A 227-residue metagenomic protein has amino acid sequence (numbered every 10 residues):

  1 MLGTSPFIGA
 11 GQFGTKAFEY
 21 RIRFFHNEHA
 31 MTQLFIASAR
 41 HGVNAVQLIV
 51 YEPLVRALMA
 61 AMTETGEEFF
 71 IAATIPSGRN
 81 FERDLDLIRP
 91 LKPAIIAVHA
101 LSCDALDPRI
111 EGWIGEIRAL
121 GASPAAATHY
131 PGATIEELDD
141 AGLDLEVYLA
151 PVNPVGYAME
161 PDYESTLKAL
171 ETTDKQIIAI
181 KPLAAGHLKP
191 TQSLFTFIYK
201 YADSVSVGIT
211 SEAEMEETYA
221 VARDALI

Functional and structural regions predicted by a protein language model:
M1-A61: N-terminal binding-site loop/beta-alpha segment at the start of enzyme catalytic domains that lines or forms
Q12-H29, I71-N80, C103, L183-K189: Active-site mouth loops of central-metabolism enzymes
Q33-N44, L91, E116-G121, T172-K175: A structural motif corresponding to the C-terminal end of an alpha-helix and its immediate exit/capping segment
A39-R40, V55-E68, D84-K92, L138-G142 (+2 more regions): Acidic (Asp/Glu)-rich catalytic clusters
N44-A45, A94, E146, D203: Short acidic/polar active-site loop segments enriched in Thr and Asp
V55-T74, L120-A122, K175, L226-I227: Short acidic, glycine/proline-enriched helix-loop-strand junctions
T65-A105: Hydrophobic alpha-helical segments and helix pairs
S77-E82, H99-I227: Beta/alpha (TIM)-barrel catalytic core signal, keyed to glycine-rich beta->alpha loops juxtaposed to Asp/Glu that bind
